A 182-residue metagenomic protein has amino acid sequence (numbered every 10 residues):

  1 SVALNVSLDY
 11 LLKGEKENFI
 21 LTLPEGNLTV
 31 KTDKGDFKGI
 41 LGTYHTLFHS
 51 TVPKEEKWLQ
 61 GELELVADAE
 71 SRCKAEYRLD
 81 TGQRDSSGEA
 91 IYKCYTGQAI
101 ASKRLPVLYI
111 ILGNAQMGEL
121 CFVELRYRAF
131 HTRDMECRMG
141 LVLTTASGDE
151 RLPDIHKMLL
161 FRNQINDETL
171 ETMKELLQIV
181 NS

Functional and structural regions predicted by a protein language model:
S1-Y10: DNA major-groove recognition helix of helix-turn-helix/homeodomain DNA-binding modules
K13-K38: Short, charged recognition helix plus adjacent turn of helix-turn-helix-like nucleic-acid-binding domains
V30-K74, L160-D167, K174, Q178-N181: Short, solvent-exposed loop/hinge segments that bridge or flank secondary-structure elements
E55-L59, A90, C121: Short glycine/proline-enriched turns and hinge-like loops at secondary-structure junctions
L65-G113: A contiguous binding-surface segment within folded domains or other stable secondary-structure elements
K93-S182: C-terminal regulatory/effector modules of DNA-binding transcriptional regulators
